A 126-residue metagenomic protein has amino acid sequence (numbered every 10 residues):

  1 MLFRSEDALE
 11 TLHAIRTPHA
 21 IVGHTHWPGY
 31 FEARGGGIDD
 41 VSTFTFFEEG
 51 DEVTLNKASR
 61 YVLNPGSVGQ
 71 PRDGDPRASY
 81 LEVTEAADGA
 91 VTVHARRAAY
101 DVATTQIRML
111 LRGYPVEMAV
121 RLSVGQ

Functional and structural regions predicted by a protein language model:
M1-L2: Short, small-residue-biased leader/transition segments that mark boundaries at the very start of proteins
H19-H24, V62-G66: Active-site neighborhood of phospho(di)ester-bond hydrolases with catalytic His/Asp-centered motifs
I21-A33, Q70-D75: Active-site environment of divalent metal-dependent phosphoester hydrolases
G36-Q126: Acidic, His/Gly-rich catalytic cores of divalent-metal-dependent hydrolytic chemistry
